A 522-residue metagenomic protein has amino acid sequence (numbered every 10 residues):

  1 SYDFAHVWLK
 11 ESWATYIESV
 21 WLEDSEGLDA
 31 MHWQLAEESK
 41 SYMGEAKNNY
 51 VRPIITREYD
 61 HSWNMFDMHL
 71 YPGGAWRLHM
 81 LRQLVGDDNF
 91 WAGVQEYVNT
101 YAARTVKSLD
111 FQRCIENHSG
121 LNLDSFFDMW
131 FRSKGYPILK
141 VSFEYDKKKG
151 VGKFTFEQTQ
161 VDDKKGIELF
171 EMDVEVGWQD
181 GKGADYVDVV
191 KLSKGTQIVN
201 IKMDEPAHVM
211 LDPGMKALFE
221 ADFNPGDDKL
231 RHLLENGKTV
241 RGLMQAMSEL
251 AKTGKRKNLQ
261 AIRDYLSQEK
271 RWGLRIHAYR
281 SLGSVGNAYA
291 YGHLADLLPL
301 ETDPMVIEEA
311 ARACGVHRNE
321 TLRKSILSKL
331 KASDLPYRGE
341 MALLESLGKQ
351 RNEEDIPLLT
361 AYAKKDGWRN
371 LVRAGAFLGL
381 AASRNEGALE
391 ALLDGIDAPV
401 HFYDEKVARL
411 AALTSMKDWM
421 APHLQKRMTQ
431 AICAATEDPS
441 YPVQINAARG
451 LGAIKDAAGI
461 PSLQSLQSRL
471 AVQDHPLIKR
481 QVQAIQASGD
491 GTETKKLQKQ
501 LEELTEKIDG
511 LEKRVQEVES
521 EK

Functional and structural regions predicted by a protein language model:
S1-E157, V209: Hydrophobic alpha-helical and helix-loop surface patches within well-folded domains that function as non-catalytic
F4-A5, N64-H69, N99-A103, D146 (+6 more regions): Short, contiguous acidic/charged loop-to-helix segments that flank catalytic cores in large enzymes
D88, Y101-A288, G292, D296 (+2 more regions): Non-catalytic accessory/interaction domains
D124, F223-L234, K255-S267, N287-L300 (+6 more regions): Amphipathic alpha-helical scaffolding segments comprising HEAT/armadillo-like alpha-solenoid repeats
D162-E168, D185-D188, V199-N200, F219-A221 (+6 more regions): Extended hydrophobic-aromatic, low-complexity segments
M215-F219, R241-K255, D264, G273-N287 (+11 more regions): Structural detector for internal amphipathic alpha-helices that build alpha-solenoid repeat scaffolds
K238-T239, K270-R271, T302-D303, D334-P336 (+5 more regions): Short inter-helical turns and helix N-cap capping residues of alpha-solenoid HEAT/ARM repeat scaffolds
Q486-K522: Long, leucine- and charge-enriched amphipathic alpha-helices that form heptad-repeat coiled-coil/leucine-zipper-like
